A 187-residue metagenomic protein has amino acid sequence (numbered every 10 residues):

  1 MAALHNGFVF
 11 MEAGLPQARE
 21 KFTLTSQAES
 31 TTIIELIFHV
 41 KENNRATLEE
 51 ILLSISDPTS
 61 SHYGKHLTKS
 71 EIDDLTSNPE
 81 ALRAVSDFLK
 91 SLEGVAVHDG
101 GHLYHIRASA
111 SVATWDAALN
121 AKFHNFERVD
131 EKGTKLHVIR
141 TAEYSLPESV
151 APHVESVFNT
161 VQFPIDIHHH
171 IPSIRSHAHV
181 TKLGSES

Functional and structural regions predicted by a protein language model:
M1-S187: Non-catalytic regulatory appendages
